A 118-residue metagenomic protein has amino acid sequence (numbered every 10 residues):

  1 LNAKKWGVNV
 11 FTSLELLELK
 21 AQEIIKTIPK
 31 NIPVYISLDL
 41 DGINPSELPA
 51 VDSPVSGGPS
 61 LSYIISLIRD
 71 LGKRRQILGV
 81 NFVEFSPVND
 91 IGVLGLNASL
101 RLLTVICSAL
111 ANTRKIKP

Functional and structural regions predicted by a protein language model:
L1-P118: Conserved alpha-helical scaffold segments that buttress catalytic/binding sites
